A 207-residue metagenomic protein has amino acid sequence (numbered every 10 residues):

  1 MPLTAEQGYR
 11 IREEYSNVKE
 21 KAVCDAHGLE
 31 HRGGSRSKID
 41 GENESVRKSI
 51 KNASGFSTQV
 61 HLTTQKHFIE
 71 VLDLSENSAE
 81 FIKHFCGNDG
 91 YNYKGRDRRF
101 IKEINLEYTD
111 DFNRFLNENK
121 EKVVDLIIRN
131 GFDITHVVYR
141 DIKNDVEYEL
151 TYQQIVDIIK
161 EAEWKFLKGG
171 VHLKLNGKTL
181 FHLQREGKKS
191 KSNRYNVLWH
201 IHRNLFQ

Functional and structural regions predicted by a protein language model:
M1-Q207: Nucleic-acid endonuclease domains
